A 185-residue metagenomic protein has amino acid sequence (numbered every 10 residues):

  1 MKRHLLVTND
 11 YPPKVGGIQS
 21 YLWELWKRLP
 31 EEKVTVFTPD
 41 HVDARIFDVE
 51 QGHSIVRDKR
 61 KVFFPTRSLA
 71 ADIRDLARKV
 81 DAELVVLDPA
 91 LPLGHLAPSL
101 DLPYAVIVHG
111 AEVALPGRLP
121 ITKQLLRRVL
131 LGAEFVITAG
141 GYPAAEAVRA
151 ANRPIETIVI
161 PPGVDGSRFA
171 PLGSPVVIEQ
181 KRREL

Functional and structural regions predicted by a protein language model:
M1-D43, L131: N-terminal subdomain of nucleotide-sugar transferases
D40, Y142, G163: Carbohydrate-associated surface elements
D48-A77, V86: A short, charged, and often flexible helix/loop element on the N-terminal side of the glycosyltransferase catalytic
F64, A82, L93-G94, Y104-P120 (+1 more regions): A short, histidine- and acid-enriched strand-loop-helix "catalytic/donor-clamping" loop that lines the nucleotide-sugar
L76-A82, L185: Glycine-rich phosphate-binding loop signature in dinucleotide/nucleotide-binding domains
R78, R128-V129: Structural alpha-helical scaffold elements that stabilize or flank donor/cofactor-binding regions in carbohydrate
L87-L93: Short His-centered aromatic/hydrophobic patch
A170-L185: A short helix/loop element that forms part of the nucleotide-sugar donor recognition site in Leloir-type
